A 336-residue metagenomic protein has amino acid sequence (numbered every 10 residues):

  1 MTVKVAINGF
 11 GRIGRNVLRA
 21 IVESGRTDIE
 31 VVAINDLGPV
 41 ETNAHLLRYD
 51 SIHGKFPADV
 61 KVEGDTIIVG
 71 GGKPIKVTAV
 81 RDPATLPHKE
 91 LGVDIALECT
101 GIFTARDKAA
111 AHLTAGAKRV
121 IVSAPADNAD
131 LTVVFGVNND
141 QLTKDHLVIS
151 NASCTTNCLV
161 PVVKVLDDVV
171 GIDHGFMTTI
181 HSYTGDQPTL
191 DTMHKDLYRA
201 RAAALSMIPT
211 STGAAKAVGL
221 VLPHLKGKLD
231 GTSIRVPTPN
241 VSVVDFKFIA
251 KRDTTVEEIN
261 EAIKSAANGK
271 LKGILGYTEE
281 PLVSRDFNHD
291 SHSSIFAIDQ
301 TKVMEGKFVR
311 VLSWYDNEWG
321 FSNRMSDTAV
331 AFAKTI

Functional and structural regions predicted by a protein language model:
M1-A200, D327, T335-I336: N-terminal Rossmann-like NAD(P) cofactor-binding subdomain of oxidoreductases, focused on the glycine-rich
K4-A6, I149-S150, V244-A250, V309-Y315: Short glycine-rich or small-residue beta-strand-to-loop segments that form or flank ligand, phosphate, metal/Fe-S
A20, N260-A262, R324-T328: Composition- and surface-driven signal marking solvent-exposed, interaction-prone regions in large proteins
E23-P87, G171-H174, T179-V309: C-terminal substrate-binding/catalytic lobe of Rossmann-fold NAD(P)-dependent oxidoreductases
T100-G101, C154, T210, K251 (+1 more regions): Structured loop/turn residues at secondary-structure junctions
N157, T254, W319-G320: A generic structural signal for alpha-helix starts
S291-I336: NAD(P)-dependent Rossmann-like dehydrogenase/reductase catalytic/cofactor-binding core
